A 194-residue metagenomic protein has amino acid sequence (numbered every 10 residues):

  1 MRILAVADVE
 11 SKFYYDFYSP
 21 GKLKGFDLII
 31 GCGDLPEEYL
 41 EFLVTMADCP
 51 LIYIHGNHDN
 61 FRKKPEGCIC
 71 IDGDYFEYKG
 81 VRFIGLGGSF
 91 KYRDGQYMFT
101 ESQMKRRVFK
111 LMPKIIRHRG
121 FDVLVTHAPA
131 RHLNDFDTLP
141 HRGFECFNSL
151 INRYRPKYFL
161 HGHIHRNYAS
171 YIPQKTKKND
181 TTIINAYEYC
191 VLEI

Functional and structural regions predicted by a protein language model:
M1-M46, I116-G120: N-terminal active-site segment of His-dependent metallophosphoesterases
A5-A7, L28-D34, L51-N57, I71 (+4 more regions): Active-site neighborhood of phospho(di)ester-bond hydrolases with catalytic His/Asp-centered motifs
A5-F13, I54-R142: Conserved catalytic scaffold of divalent metal-dependent phosphoesterases
V6, Y15-F17, Y75-K79, L150-Y154 (+1 more regions): Binuclear metal-dependent phosphoesterase catalytic core
Y15-S19, L35, Y39-C49, N60-I69 (+2 more regions): Metal-dependent catalytic neighborhoods of phosphoester/phosphodiester hydrolases
D16, E37, F109, F144-E145: Structural motif corresponding to alpha-helix initiation and N-cap regions
M46, C146-R153: Catalytic-core regions built around general acid/base machinery
